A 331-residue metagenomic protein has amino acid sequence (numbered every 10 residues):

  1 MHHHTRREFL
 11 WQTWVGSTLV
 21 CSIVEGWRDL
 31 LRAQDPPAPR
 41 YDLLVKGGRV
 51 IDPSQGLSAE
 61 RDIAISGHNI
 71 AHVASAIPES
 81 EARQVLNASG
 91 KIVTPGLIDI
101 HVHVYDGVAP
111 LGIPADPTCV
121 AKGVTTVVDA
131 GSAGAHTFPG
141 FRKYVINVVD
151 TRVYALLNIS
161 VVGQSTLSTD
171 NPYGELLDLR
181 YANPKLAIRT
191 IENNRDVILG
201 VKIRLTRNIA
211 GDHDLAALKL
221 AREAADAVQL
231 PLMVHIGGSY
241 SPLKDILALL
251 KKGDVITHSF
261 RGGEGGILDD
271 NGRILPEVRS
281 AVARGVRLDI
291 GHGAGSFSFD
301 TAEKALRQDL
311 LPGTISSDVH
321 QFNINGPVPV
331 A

Functional and structural regions predicted by a protein language model:
M1-T18: N-terminal secretory signal peptides and thylakoid transit peptides that target proteins across membranes
L30, D35-L44, R49-T94: Histidine-rich, glycine-flanked metal-binding segment
G48, H68, G90, H101 (+5 more regions): Divalent metal-coordination and catalytic microenvironments
E79, R83, N87-V148: Metal-associated gating/positioning segment near the N- to mid-region
T126-A130, L232-H235, L288-H292: Short catalytic-loop micro-motif centered on adjacent basic/acidic residues
G131-F138, V145-L275: Histidine/acidic-residue-rich, glycine-tolerant segments that coordinate divalent metal ions
L250-V255, V282-R287, R307-G313: Glycine-enriched alpha-helix->loop->beta-strand junction motifs that scaffold or abut catalytic
D300-A331: His/Asp/Glu-enriched, well-ordered alpha-helical/loop segment that forms or immediately abuts the divalent-metal
